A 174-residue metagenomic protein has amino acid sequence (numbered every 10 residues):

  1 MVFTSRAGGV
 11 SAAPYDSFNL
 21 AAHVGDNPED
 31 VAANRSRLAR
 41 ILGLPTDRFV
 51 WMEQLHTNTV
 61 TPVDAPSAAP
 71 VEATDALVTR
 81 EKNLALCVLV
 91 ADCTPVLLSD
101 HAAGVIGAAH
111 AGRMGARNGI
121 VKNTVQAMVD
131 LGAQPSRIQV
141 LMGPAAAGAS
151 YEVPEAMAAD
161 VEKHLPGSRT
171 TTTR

Functional and structural regions predicted by a protein language model:
M1-R174: Active-site microenvironment for binding and transforming phosphate-containing groups
